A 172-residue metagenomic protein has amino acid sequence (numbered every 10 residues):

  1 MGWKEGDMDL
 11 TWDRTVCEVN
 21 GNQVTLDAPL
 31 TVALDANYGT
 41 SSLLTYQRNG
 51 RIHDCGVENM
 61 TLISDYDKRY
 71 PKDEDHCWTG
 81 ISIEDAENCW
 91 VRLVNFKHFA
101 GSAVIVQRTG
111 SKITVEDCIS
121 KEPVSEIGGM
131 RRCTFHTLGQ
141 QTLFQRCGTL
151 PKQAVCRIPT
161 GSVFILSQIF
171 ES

Functional and structural regions predicted by a protein language model:
G2-E74, W78, C89: Small/polar beta-strand repeat architecture
G2-W3, F99-G101: Short beta-turn/strand-loop junction motif enriched in small, turn-promoting residues
G2-W3, T31-D35, T79-S82, C89-V91 (+3 more regions): Short linear motifs at secondary-structure transitions and domain/linker junctions
T11-D13, G80-S82, W90, A103 (+1 more regions): Ordered hydrophobic segments in well-structured contexts
V19, E84, K97-F99: A short, compositionally biased micro-patch
V32, T40-S42, D73, K97-F99 (+5 more regions): Generic preference for flexible, low-structure residues
T45-G50, R69-Y70, T79-D85, S102-T109 (+3 more regions): Glycine-rich beta-solenoid repeat tracts in large extracellular/virion proteins
H53-S64, E87-H98, G110-S125, G139-Q153 (+1 more regions): Right-handed parallel beta-helix
